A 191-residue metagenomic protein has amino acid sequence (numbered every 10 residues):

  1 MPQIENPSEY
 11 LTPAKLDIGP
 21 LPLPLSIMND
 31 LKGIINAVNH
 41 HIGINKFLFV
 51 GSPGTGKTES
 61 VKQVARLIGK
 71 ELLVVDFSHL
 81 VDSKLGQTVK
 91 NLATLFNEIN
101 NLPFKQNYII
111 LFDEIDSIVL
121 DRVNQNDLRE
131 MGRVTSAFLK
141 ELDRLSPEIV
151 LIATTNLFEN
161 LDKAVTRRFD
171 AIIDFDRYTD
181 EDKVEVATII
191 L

Functional and structural regions predicted by a protein language model:
N6-F47: Pre-Walker A (pre-P-loop) alpha-helix and adjacent loop at the N terminus of AAA/AAA+ ATPase modules, a conserved
H40-V61: Walker A/P-loop nucleotide-binding motif
I42-I44, I68, P103-Q106, L145-E148: Short loop/turn elements that form and flank the Walker-type P-loop nucleotide-binding site in RecA-like NTPase cores
R66-V75: Post-Walker A helix-loop "phosphate-sensing" segment adjacent to the P-loop in P-loop NTPases
V74-F104: Short glycine-rich substrate-engagement loop in P-loop NTPases that contacts/grips substrate
D113-I152, K163-D174: Conserved catalytic/switch belt of AAA+ P-loop NTPases
N156-L157: Conserved H-loop
A171-T188: Conserved AAA+ ATPase "SRH/arginine-finger" region at the nucleotide-binding site
